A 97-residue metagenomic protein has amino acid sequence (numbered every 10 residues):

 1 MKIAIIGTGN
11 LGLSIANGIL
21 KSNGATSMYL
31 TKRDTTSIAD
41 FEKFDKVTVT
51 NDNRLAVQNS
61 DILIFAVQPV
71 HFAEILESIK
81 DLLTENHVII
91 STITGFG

Functional and structural regions predicted by a protein language model:
M1-F44, T48-L55: NAD(P)+-binding Rossmann beta1-loop-alpha1 motif at the extreme N-terminus of oxidoreductases
I15, D45, N51-Q58, I62-F65 (+1 more regions): Rossmann-like NAD(P)(H) cofactor-binding subdomain of soluble oxidoreductases
